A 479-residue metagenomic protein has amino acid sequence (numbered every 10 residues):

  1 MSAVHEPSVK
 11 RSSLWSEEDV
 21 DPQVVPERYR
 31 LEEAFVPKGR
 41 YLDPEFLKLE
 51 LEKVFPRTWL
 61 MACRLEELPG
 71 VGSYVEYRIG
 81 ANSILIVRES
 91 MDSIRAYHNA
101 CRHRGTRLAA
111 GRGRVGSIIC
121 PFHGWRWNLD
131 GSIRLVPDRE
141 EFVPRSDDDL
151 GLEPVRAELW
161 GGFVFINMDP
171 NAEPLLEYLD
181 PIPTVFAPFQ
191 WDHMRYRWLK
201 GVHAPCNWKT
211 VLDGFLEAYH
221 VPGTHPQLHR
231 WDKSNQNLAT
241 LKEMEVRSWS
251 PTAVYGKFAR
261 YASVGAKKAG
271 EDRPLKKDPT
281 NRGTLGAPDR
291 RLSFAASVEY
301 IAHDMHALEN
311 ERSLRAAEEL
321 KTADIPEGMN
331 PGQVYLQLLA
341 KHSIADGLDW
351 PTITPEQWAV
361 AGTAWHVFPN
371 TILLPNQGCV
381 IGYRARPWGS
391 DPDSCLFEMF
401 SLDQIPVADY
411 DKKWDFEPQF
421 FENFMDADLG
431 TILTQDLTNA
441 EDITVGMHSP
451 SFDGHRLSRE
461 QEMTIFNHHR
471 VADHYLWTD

Functional and structural regions predicted by a protein language model:
S2-G111, V155-L159: N-terminal pre-ligand scaffold of iron-sulfur
A3-V4, S93, E158-L159, F163-D479: C-terminal catalytic domain of Rieske-type non-heme iron oxygenases
S16-P44, T106-P121, G151-G161, L308-D346: N-terminal short leaders/motifs
K38, D43, P56-R57, G70 (+9 more regions): Generic structural "secondary-structure junction" signal
P56-L68, V136-E141, W365-F368: Short Pro/Gly-enriched beta-strand edge/turn motifs at strand-loop
E67-P170, P174-P188: Rieske [2Fe-2S] iron-sulfur-binding domain
